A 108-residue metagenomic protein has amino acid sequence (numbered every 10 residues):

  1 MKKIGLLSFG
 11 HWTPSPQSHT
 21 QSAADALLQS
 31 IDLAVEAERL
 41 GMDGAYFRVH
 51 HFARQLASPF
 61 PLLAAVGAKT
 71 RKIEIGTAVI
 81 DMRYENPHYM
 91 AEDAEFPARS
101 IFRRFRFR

Functional and structural regions predicted by a protein language model:
M1-I75: N-terminal beta1-alpha1-beta2 module of alpha/beta enzyme domains
K2-A23, Y84-R108: Flexible, glycine-rich active-site loops centered on histidine and acidic residues that chelate a metal or position
G67-G76, A98-R106: Short, Lys/Arg-enriched charge-dense amphipathic segments
G76-Y84: The substrate-binding groove and active-site-proximal loops of carbohydrate-active enzymes, especially glycoside
